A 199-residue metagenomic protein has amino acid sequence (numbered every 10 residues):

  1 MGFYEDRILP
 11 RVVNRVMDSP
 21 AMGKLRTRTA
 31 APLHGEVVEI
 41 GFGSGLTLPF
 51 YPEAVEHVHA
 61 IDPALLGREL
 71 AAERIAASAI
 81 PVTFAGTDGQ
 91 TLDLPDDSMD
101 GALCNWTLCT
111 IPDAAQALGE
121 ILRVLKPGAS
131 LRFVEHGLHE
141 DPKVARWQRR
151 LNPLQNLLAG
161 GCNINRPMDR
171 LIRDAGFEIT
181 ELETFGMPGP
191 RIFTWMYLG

Functional and structural regions predicted by a protein language model:
D6, P10-S19, V134-I192: C-terminal alpha-helical "lid/dimerization" subdomain adjacent to the S-adenosyl-L-methionine
V16-E36, L46-F50: Conserved alpha-helix/loop element of class I SAM-dependent methyltransferases that forms part of the SAM/SAH-binding
V38-T91: Class I SAM-dependent methyltransferase SAM/SAH-binding core
A60, F84, D100-L103, F133: Conserved SAM-binding loop
T87-A102: A short acidic, Gly/Pro-enriched loop at the edge of an enzyme's catalytic core that lines a small-molecule cofactor
D100-A114: A short SAM/SAH-binding and catalytic strip from SAM-dependent methyltransferases
A115-S130: A short glycine-rich, Lys/Arg-flanked "PGG" loop and its adjoining helix->strand segment in the class I
I192-G199: Short hydrophobic/aromatic beta-strand or adjacent loop that forms the aromatic wall/cage of a ligand/substrate-binding
